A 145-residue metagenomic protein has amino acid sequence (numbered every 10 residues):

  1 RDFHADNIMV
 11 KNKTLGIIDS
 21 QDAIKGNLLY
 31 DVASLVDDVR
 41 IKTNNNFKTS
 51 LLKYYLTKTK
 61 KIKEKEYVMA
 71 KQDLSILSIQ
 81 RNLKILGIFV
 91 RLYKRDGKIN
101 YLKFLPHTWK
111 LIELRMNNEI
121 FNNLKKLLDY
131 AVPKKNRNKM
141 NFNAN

Functional and structural regions predicted by a protein language model:
R1-V32, K42-N46: Active-site acidic catalytic loop and adjacent metal/ATP-binding pocket of ATP-dependent phosphoryl transfer enzymes
A5, V10, K25-G26, T49-K53 (+2 more regions): Glycan-recognition and catalytic cores of secretory/periplasmic carbohydrate-active enzymes
D22-I24, I79, K98-L102: A short, ordered amphipathic alpha-helix with a cationic face
L28-K63, I76-D96, T108-M116: Active-site activation/catalytic loop segments of kinase-like enzymes and analogous catalytic loops in related
E64-Q72: Histidine/acidic-rich helix-loop-helix segments that form or flank divalent-metal centers in metalloenzyme catalytic
G87-N145: ATP/Mg2+ or Mg2+-diphosphate-binding catalytic cores that bind nucleotide phosphates or diphosphates via glycine-rich
